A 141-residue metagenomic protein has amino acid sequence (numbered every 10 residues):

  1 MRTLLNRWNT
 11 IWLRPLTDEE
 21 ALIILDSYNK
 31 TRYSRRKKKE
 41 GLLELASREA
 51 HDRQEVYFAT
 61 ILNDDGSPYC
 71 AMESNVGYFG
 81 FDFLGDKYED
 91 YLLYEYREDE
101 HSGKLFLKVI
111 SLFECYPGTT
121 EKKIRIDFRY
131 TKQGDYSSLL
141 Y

Functional and structural regions predicted by a protein language model:
M1-Y141: Buried hydrophobic residues that stabilize the cores of well-folded domains
